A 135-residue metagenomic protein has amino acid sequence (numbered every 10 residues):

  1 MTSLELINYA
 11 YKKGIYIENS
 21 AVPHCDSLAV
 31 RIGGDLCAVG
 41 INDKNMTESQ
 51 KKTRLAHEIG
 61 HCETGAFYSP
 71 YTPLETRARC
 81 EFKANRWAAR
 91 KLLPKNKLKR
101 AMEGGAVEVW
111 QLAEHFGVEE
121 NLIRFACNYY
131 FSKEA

Functional and structural regions predicted by a protein language model:
M1-A135: Active-site hotspot residues in diverse enzymes, especially metal/ion-binding acidic/histidine motifs
